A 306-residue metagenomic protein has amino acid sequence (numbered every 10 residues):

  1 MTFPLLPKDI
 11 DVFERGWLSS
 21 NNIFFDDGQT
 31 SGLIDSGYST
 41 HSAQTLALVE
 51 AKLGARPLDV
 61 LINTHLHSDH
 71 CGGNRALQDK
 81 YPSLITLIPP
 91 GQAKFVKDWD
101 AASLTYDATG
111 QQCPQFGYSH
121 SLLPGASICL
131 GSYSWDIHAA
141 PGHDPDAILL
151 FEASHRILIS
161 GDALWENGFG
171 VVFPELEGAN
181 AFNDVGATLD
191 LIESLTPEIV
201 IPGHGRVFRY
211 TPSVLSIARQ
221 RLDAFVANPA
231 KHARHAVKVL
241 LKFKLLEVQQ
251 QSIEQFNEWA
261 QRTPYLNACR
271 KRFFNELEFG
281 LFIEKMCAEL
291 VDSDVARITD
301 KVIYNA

Functional and structural regions predicted by a protein language model:
M1-T2, S20-N22, L123-S127, A147 (+1 more regions): Short, acidic/polar N-cap/turn motifs at the starts of alpha helices
T2-L53, L149-S160, E166: Conserved beta-strand hairpin/beta-sheet module of binuclear metal-dependent hydrolase folds, prominently
D11, I62, L87, H120-L122 (+3 more regions): Hydrophobic/aromatic beta-strand patches that form the interior of the parallel beta-sheet core in alpha/beta enzyme
R15, S127, A140-G142: Short polar/acidic secondary-structure junctions
S31, Y38-T40, S134-P229: Metallo-beta-lactamase
T40-A43, E50-L130: Active-site HxH/HxHxD metal-binding segment of metal-dependent hydrolases
H41, H120, N180-D184, E278 (+1 more regions): Soluble or luminal CAZymes and related metallo-dependent hydrolases
A236-A306: C-terminal regulatory/interaction regions
